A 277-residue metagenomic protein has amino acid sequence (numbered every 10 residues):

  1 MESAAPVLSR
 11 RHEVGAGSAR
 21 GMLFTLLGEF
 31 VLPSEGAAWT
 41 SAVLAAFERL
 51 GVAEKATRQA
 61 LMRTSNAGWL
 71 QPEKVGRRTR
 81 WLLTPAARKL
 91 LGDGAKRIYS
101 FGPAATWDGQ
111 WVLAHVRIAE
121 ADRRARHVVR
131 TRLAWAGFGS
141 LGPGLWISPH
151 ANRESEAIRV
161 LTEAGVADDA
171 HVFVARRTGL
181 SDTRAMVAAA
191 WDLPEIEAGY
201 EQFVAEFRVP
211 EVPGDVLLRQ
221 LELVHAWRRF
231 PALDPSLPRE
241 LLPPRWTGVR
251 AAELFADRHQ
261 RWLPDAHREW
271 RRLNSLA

Functional and structural regions predicted by a protein language model:
M1-L26, K89: Short alpha-helical segments that sit at the start of domains
S34-A46: Short acidic, hydrophobic short linear motifs in intrinsically disordered regions
A60-A67, W81: Basic amphipathic alpha-helical segments that dock to polyanions
K74-R80: Short, Lys/Arg-rich nucleic-acid/phosphate-binding segment
R88-W111: Short, amphipathic alpha-helical interaction segments positioned at domain boundaries
A119-P210: Mid-protein regulatory/catalytic core that forms ligand/cofactor-binding pockets and protein-protein interaction
R184-A277: C-terminal regulatory/effector modules of DNA-binding transcriptional regulators
